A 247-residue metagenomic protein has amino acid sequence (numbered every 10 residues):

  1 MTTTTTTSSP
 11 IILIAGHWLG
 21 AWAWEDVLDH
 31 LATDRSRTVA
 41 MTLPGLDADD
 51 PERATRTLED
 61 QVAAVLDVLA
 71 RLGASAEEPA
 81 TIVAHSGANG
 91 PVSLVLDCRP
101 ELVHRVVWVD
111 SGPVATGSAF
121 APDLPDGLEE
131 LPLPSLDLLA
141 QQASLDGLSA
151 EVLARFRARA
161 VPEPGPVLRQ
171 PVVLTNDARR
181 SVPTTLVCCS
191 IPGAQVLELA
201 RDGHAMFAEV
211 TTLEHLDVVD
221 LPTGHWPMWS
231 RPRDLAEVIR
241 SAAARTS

Functional and structural regions predicted by a protein language model:
G16-L19, S86: Active-site glycine-rich loops that stabilize anionic/oxyanionic intermediates across multiple enzyme folds
W18-D26, T38: Serine-hydrolase catalytic-loop signature spanning alpha/beta hydrolases and amidase-signature enzymes
L28-E52: Conserved alpha/beta-hydrolase
L43-T81, D97, A121-D126: Active-site loop/oxyanion-hole signature of alpha/beta-hydrolase fold enzymes
V83-V92: Gly/Ala-rich beta-loop-alpha elbow adjacent to hydrolase catalytic centers
D97-C98, L102-V103, V107-Q142, D202-G203: Flexible "cap/lid" loop of the alpha/beta hydrolase fold
A158-D177: Active-site nucleophile elbow and catalytic-triad environment of alpha/beta-hydrolase enzymes
G193-P222, D234-A242: Conserved loop-alpha-helix segment in the C-terminal half of the alpha/beta-hydrolase fold that carries the catalytic
